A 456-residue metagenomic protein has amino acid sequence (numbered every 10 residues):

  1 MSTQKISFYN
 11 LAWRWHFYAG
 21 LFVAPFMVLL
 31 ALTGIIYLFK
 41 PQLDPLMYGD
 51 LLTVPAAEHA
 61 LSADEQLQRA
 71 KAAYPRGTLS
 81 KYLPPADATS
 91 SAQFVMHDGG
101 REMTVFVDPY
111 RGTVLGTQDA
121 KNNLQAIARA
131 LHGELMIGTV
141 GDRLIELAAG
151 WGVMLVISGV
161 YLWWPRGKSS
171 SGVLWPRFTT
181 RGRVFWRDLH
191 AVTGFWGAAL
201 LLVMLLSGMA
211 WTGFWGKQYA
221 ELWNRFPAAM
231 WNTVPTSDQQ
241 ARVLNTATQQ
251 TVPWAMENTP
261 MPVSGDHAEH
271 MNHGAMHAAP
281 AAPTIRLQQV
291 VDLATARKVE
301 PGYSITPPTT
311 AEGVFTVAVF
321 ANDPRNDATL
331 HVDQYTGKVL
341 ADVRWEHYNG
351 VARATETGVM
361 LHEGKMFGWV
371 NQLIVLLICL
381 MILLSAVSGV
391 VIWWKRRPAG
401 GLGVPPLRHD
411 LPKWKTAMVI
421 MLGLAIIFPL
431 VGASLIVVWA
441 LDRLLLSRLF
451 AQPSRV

Functional and structural regions predicted by a protein language model:
M1-V456: Conserved histidines in hydrophobic membrane contexts and catalytic metal-binding motifs
